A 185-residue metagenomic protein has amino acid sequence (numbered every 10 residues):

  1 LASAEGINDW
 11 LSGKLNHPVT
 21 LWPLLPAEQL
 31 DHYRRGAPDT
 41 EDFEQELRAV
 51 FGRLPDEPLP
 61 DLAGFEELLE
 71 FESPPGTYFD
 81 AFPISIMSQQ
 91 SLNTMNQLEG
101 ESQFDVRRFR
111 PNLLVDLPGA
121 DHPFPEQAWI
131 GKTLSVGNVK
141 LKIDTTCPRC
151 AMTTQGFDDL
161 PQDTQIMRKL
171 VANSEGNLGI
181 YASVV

Functional and structural regions predicted by a protein language model:
L1-V185: Metal-cofactor-dependent catalytic cores
